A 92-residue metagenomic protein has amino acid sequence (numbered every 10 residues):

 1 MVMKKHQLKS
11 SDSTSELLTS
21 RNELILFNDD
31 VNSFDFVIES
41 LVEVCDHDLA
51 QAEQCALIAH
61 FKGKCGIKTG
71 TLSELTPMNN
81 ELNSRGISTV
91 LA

Functional and structural regions predicted by a protein language model:
V2-A92: Terminal domain-initiation and capping elements
